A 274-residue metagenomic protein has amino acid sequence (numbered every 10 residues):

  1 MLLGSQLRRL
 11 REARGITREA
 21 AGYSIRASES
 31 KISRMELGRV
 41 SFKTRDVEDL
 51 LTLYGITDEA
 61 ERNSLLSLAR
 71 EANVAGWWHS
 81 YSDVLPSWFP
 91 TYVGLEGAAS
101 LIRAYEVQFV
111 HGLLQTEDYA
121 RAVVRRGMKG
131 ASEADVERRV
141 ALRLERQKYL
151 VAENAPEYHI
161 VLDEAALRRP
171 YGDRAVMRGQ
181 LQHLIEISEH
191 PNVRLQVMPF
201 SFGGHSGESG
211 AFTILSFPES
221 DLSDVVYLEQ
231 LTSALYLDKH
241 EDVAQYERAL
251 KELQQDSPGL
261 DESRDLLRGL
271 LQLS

Functional and structural regions predicted by a protein language model:
M1-S5, R9, A13, R18-Y23 (+6 more regions): Interdomain hinge/linker segments and adjacent boundary elements that couple functional modules
I16, A27, V193: Short glycine/serine/threonine/alanine-rich loop segments
E19, E29-S30: Key DNA-contact positions within bacterial/archaeal DNA-binding proteins
R26, T44-E48, V225-E229: Short acidic (Asp/Glu) and glycine-rich catalytic loops that position anionic groups and cofactors
S30, R70, G207: Short Asp/Glu-rich motifs
N154, V161, Y171-S274: C-terminal regulatory/effector modules of DNA-binding transcriptional regulators
